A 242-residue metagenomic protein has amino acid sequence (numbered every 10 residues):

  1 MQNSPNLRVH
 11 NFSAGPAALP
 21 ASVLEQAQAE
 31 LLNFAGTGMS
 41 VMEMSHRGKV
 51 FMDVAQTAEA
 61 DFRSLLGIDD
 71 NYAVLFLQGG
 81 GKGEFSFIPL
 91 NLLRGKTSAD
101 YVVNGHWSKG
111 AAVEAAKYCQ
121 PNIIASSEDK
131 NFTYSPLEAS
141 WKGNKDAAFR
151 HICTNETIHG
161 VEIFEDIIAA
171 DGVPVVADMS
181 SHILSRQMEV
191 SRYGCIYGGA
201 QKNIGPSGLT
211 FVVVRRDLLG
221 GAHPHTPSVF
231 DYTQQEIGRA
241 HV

Functional and structural regions predicted by a protein language model:
M1-R8: Basic/polar N-terminal segments that are highly enriched at the extreme N-terminus, encompassing both cleavable
V9-E59: A glycine-/small-polar-enriched, mobile loop at the entrance of the PLP active site in fold-type I
N11-S13, V74-Q78, Y101, I123-S126 (+3 more regions): General beta-strand structural signal in soluble alpha/beta enzymes
G15, A115, S126-I183: Active-site phosphate-binding strand-loop segment of PLP-dependent enzymes
P20, A200-R239: Active-site C-terminal subdomain of aminotransferase-like
G38-E84, N91, G105-H106, V113-E114: Conserved N-terminal alpha-helix of the aminotransferase class I/II PLP-enzyme fold
K82-R150: PLP-dependent aminotransferase-like
V176, V190-Q201, T210: Conserved active-site segment immediately N-terminal to the catalytic lysine that forms the internal aldimine
